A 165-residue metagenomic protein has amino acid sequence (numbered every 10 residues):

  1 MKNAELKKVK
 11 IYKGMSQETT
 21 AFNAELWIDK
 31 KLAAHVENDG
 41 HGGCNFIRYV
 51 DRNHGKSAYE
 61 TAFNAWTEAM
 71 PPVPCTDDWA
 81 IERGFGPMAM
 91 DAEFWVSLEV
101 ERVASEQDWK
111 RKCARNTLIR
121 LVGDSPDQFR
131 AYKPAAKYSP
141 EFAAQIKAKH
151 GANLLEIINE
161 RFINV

Functional and structural regions predicted by a protein language model:
M1-V165: Terminal leader/tail segments of proteins
